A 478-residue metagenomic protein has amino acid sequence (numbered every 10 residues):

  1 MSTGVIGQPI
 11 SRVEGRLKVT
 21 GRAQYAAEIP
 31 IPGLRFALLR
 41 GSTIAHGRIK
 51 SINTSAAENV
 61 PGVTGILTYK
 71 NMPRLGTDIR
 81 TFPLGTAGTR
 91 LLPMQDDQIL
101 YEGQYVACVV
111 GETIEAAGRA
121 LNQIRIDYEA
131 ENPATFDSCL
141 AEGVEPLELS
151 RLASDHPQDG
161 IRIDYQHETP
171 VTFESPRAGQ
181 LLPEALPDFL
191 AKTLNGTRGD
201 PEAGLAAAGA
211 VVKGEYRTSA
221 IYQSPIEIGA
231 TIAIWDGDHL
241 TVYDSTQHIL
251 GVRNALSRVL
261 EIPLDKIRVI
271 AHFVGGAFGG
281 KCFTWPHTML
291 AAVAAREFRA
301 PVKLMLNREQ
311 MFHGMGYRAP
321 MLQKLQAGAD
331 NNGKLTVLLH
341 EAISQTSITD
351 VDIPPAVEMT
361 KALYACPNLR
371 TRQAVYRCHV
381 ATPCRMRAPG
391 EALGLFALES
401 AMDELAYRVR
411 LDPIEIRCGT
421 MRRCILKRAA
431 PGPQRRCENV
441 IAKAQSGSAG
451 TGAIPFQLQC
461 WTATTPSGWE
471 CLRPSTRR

Functional and structural regions predicted by a protein language model:
M1-E184, V211-G214, H287: Flexible, low-hydrophobicity surface segments
Q8, E14-L17, T89, E168-P170 (+3 more regions): Glycine-rich loop/linker segments at domain edges
G33-F36, V60-T64, Q95-D96, G103-V106 (+9 more regions): Short coil/turn connectors at secondary-structure junctions
L39-P73, A107-Y128, T231-F298, S344 (+6 more regions): Alpha-helical support elements that line or immediately flank enzyme active sites and cofactor-binding pockets
Y69, K266-H272, R299-E309, T336-E341 (+2 more regions): Beta-strand segments within the central parallel beta-sheet cores of soluble alpha/beta enzyme folds
T86-A117, G279-N331, P383-R408, R428-G450 (+1 more regions): Glycine-rich and small/hydrophobic secondary-structure elements
P133, L140-G143, R268-H287, H313 (+3 more regions): FAD-binding core of FAD-dependent oxidoreductases, characterized by glycine-rich FAD pyrophosphate-binding loops
S150-L260, M421-R478: Helix-loop-helix junctions that connect adjacent transmembrane helices in secondary transporters/permeases, recognized
